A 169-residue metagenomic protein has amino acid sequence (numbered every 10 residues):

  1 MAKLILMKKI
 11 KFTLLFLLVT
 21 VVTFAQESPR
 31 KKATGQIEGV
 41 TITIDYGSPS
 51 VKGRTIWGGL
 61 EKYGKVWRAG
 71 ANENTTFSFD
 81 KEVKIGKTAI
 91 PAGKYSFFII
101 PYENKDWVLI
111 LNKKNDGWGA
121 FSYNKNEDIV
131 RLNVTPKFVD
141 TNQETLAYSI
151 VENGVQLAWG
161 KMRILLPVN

Functional and structural regions predicted by a protein language model:
M1-S28: Bacterial Sec-dependent N-terminal signal peptides
L14, G47, W57, K84-K87: Alpha-helical interaction segments
V19-T20, I99, W159: Generic short alpha-helical hydrophobic face used as a protein-protein interaction/packing hotspot
T23, I42, T75-F77, L109 (+1 more regions): A broad, low-specificity signal marking well-ordered, structured residues that form hydrophobic/aromatic
Q26-R68, K114-N169: Primarily secretory-pathway and cell-envelope proteins
A69-G117: Mid-length scaffold segments of soluble, non-membrane domains
